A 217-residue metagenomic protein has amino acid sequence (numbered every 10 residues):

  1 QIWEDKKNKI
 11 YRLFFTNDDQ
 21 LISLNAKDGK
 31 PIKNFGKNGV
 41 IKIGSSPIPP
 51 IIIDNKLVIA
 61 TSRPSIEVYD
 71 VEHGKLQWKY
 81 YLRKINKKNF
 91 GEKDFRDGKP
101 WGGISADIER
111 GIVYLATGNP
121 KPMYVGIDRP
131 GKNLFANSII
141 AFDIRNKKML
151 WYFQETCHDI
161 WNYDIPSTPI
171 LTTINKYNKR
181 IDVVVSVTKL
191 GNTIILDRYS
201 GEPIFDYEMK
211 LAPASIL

Functional and structural regions predicted by a protein language model:
Q1-Q20, S45-I66, R96-D128, S138 (+1 more regions): Repeat-blade elements of multi-bladed beta-propeller folds
K6-K7, G29-I32, E72, A141-L150 (+2 more regions): Secondary-structure transition/capping motifs at alpha-helix termini and the adjoining loop/turn into the next element
F15, L24, P31: Glycine-rich active-site/cofactor-binding loop and its immediate structural neighborhood
D18, L24, S65-L76, R129-K147 (+1 more regions): Beta-propeller blade signature
N25-K27, N34, D70-V71, K79-Y81 (+7 more regions): Short, solvent-exposed loop/turn and secondary-structure capping segments
K27-D28, N38, I53-D54, R63 (+5 more regions): Residue-level recognition of short loop/turn positions
K30-K42, K75-K84, K88-D94, K148-C157 (+1 more regions): Aromatic (tryptophan-biased) beta-strands that constitute blades/sheets of beta-rich domains
T168-I216: Phosphate/diphosphate-binding loops
